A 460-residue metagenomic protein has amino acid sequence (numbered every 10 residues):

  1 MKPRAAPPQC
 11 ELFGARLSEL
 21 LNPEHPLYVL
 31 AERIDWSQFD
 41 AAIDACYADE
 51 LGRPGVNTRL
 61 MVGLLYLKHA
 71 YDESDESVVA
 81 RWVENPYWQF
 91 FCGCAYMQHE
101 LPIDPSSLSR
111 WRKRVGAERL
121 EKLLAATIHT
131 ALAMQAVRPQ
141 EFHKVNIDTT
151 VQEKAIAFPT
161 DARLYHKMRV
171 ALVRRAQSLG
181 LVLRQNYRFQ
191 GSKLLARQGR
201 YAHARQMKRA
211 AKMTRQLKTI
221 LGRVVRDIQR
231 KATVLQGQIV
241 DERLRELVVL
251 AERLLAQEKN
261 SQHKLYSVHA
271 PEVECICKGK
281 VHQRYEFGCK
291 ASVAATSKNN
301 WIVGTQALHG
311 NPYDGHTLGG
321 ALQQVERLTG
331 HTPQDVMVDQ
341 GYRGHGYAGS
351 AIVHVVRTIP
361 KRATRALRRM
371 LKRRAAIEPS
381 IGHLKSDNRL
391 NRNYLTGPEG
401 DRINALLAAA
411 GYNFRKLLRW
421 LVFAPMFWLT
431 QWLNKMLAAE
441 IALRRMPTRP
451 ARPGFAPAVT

Functional and structural regions predicted by a protein language model:
M1-S37, A41, L417-T460: Charged, often Cys/His-bearing segments associated with DNA-binding zinc-finger transcription factors
K2, E32, F39-P139: Basic, low-complexity intrinsically disordered segments
H25, V62-L64, V78-W82, D104-L108 (+7 more regions): Short, conserved catalytic/metal-binding motifs centered on acidic residues
Y47-E50, E153-R163, L183, I276 (+3 more regions): Short, solvent-exposed helix-loop connector elements
A95-E272, Y347: Active-site- or DNA-interface-adjacent structural scaffold in DNA-acting proteins
S267-R284: Flexible, glycine/threonine-enriched loop-and-boundary segments that flank and lead into catalytic domains of large
K280-L328: Electropositive, glycine- and tryptophan-enriched low-complexity nucleic-acid-binding patches
G330-E399, I403: Helix-centered, glycine/charged polyanion-binding patches within enzymatic domains that contact phosphate-containing
